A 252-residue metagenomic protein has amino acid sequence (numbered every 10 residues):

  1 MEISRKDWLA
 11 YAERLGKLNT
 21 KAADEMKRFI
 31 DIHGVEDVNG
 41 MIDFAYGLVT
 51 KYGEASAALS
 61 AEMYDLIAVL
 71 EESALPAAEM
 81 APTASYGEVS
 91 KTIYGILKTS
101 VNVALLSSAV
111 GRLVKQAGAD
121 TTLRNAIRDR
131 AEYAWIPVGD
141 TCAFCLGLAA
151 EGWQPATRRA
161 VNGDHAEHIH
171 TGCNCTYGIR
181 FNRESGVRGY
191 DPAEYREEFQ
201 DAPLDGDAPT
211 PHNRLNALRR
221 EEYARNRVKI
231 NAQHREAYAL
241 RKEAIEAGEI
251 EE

Functional and structural regions predicted by a protein language model:
M1-H170, I179-V228, E236-E252: Domain-core detector
A232: Double-stranded DNA-binding cores of transcription factors and transposases
